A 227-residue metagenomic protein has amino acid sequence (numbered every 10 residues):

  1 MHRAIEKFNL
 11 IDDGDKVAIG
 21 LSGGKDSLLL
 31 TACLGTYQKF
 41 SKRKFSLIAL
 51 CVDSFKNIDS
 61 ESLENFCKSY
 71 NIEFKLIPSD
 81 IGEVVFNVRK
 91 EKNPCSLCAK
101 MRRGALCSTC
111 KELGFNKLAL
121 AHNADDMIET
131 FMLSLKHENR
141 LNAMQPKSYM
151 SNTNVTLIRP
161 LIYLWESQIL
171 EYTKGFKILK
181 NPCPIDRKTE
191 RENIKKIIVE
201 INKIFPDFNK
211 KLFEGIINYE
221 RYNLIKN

Functional and structural regions predicted by a protein language model:
M1-E129, H137, S167-Q168, K174-G175: ATP-dependent adenylation/nucleotidyltransferase module used to activate substrates
R3, G104, S108, T130 (+4 more regions): Short, residue-level hotspots on alpha-helical faces of the histone-fold and other alpha-helical interaction modules
R43-F45, T153, F208: Residue-level signal for beta-strand positions within conserved beta-sheet cores that form or flank
L47, K117, D125-K203: Catalytic subdomain that performs nucleotidyl-dependent activation
S54-K56, I81-E83, S148, L164 (+2 more regions): Residue-level detector of flexible, active-site-proximal loop/helix-junction positions within diverse enzyme catalytic
F66, N202, P206: Long, contiguous binding/interaction regions
V85-V88, R191-N193, R221: Short, solvent-exposed polar/charged micro-motifs at secondary-structure junctions
D207-N227: A short, charged, Gly/Pro-tolerant segment at domain boundaries
